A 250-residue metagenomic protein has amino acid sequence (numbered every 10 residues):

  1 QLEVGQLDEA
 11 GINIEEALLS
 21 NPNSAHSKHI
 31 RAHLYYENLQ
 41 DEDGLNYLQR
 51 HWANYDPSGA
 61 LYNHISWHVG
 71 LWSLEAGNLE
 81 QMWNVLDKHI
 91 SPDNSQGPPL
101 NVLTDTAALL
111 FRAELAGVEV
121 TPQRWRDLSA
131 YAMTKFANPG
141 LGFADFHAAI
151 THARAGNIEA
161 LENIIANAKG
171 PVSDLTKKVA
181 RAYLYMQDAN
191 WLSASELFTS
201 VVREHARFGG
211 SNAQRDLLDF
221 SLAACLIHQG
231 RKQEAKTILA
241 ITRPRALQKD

Functional and structural regions predicted by a protein language model:
Q1-N138: Extended non-membrane alpha-helical scaffolds
L74-D250: Helix-coil-helix junctions within alpha-helical repeat/solenoid scaffolds
